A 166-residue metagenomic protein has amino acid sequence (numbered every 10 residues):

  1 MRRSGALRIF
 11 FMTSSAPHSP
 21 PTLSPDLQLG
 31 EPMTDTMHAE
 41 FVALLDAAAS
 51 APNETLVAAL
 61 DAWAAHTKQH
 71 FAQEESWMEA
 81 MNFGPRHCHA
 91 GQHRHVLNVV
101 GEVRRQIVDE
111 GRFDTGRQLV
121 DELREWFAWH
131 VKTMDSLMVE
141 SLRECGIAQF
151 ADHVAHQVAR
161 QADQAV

Functional and structural regions predicted by a protein language model:
R2-V166: Small-residue-biased structural context
